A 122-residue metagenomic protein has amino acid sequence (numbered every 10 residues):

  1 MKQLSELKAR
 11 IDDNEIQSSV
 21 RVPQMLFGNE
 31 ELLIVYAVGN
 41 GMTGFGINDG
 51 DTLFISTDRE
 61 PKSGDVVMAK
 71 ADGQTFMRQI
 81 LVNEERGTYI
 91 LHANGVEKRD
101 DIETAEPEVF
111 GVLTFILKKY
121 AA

Functional and structural regions predicted by a protein language model:
M1-T43, E60-S63, Q74-T75, V82-G87 (+2 more regions): Short, positionally conserved secondary-structure boundary motifs
I34, F54-I55, M68: Hydrophobic beta-strand signal
G44-N48: A short glycine-leucine-enriched loop at secondary-structure breakpoints that most characteristically corresponds
G50-D51, D65: Structural motif
V67-M68, I80: Short hydrophobic/aromatic-rich beta-strand motifs
G87-N94: Short, solvent-exposed secondary-structure boundary/capping segments
N94-D100: Flexible, small-/acidic-enriched active-site or ligand-binding loops
